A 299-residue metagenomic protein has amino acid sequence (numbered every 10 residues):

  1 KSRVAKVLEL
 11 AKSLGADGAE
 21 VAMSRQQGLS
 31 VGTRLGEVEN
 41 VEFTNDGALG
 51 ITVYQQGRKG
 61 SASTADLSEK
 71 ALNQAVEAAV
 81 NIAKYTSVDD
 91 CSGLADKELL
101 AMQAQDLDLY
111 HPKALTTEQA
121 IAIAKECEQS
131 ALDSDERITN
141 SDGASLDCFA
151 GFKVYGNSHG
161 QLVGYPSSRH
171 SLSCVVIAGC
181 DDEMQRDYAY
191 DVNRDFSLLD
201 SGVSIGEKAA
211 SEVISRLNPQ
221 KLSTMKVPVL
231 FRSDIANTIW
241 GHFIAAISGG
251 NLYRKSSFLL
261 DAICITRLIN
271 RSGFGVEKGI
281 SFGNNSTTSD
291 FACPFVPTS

Functional and structural regions predicted by a protein language model:
K1-F274, V296: Active-site bordering "gate/hinge" segments that shape substrate access to catalytic or cofactor-binding pockets
R267-S272, S281, N285-S289, C293 (+1 more regions): Low-acidity, Ser/Thr- and Arg-rich intrinsically disordered low-complexity segments
